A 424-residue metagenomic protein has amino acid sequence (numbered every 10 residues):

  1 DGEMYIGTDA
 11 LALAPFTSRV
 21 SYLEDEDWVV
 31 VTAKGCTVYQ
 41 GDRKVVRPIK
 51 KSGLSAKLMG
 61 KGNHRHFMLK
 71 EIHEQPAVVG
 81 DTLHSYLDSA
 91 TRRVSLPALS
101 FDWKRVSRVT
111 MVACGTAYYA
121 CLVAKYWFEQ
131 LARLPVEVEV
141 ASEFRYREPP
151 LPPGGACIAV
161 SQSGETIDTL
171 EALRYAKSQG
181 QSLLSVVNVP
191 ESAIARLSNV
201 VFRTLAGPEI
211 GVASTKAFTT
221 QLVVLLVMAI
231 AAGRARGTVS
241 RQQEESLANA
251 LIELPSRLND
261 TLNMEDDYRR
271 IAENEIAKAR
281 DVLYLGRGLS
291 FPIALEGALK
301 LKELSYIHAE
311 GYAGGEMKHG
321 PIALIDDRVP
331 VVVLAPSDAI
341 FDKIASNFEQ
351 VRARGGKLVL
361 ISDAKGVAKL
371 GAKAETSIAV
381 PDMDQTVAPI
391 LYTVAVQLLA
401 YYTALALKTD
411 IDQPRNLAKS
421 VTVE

Functional and structural regions predicted by a protein language model:
D1-K104, A117, Y126-A132, F144-P150 (+6 more regions): N-terminal segments that mediate ammonia production and transfer in glutamine-dependent amidotransferase systems
Y5-G7, Y22, W28-V30, T37-Y39 (+16 more regions): Structured core elements
G7, A14, L69, P76 (+10 more regions): Predominant activation on well-ordered alpha-helical scaffold segments within soluble catalytic domains
P15-T17, R147-E148, G211-T215, G320-P321 (+2 more regions): Short, charged, surface-exposed secondary-structure boundary motifs
R43, L370, M383-E424: Generic C-terminus detector
Q75-V79, L83-T110, V200-P330, A404-E424: Active-site phosphate/pyrophosphate-binding segments
K104-E245, N249-E253, L334-A379, L399 (+1 more regions): Glycine-rich phosphate-binding loops that contact phosphosugars or nucleotide phosphates
G115-Y119, T215-L222, G288, P292 (+1 more regions): Short, conserved micro-motifs enriched in small and acidic residues
